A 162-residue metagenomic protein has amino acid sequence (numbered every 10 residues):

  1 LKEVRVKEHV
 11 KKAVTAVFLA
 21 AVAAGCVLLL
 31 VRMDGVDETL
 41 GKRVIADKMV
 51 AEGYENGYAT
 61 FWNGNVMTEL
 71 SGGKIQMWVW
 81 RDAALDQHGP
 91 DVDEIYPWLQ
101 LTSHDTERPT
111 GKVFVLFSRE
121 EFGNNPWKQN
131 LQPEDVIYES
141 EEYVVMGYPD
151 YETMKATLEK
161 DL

Functional and structural regions predicted by a protein language model:
K2-L29: Signature aromatic-anchored transmembrane alpha helix within multi-pass, membrane-resident enzymes that catalyze glycan
E3-K11, T39-A51, G72: Short, structured coil/loop segments at alpha-helix boundaries
E8, K12, L28-V31, D47-A51 (+3 more regions): Polar/charged alpha-helical tracts
K11-T15, N56, S71, G147: Functionally constrained cores in energy, signaling, and assembly domains
A23-G64: Membrane-embedded, lumen/periplasm-facing catalytic core of multi-pass transferases that use lipid-linked donors
E52-Q87: Short periplasmic/luminal acceptor-recognition loop of GT-C membrane glycosyltransferases, typified by
K74-K155, K160-D161: Luminal/periplasmic acceptor-recognition loop/helix of membrane-associated glycosyltransferases
